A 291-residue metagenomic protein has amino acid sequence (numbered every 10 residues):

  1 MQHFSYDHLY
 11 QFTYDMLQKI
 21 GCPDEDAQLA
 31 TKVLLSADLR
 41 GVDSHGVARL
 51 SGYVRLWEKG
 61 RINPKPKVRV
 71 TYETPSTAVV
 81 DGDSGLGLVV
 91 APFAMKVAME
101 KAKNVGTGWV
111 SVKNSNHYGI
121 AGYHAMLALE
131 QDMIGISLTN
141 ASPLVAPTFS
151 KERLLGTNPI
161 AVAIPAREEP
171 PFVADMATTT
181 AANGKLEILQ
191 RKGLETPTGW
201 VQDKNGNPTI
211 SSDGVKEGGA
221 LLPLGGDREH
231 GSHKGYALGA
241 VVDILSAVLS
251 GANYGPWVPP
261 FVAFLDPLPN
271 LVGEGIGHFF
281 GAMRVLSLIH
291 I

Functional and structural regions predicted by a protein language model:
M1-I20: Generic N-terminal amphipathic, Lys/Arg-enriched alpha-helix
C22-L29, S44-G46, G251-F261, L271: Flexible, glycine/charged-enriched surface loops at secondary-structure junctions
A48-V97: Active-site cofactor/substrate anionic-group-binding motifs, chiefly glycine- and Lys/Arg-rich phosphate-binding loops
V79-R167: A generic, well-ordered mixed alpha/beta core segment in the N-terminal half of proteins
V145-V215: Phosphate/diphosphate-binding glycine-rich loops and adjacent basic-rich segments that engage nucleotide
L194-W257, F261: Secondary-shell segments that build the walls of catalytic and ion/ligand-binding clefts
I289-I291: Conserved small/polar residues in nucleotide/adenosyl-binding loops
